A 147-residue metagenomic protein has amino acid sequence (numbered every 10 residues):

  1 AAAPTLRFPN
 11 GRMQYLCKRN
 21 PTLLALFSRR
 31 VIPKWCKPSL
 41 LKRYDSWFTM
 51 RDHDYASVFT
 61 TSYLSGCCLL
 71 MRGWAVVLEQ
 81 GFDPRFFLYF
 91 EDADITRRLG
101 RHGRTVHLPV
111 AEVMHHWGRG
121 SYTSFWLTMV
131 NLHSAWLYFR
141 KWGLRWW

Functional and structural regions predicted by a protein language model:
A1-R19: Conserved donor NDP-sugar-binding/catalytic core segment of glycosyltransferases
A2, A93-W147: Active-site-adjacent helix/loop segment of glycosyltransferases that harbors family-specific signature motifs
L16, F27-R30, L78-E79, R98 (+2 more regions): Residues that scaffold the ATP/ADP-binding catalytic core of kinase and kinase-like folds
C17-L23, T123-W126: Short, hinge-like loop/turn segments at secondary-structure boundaries
P21-T61: Short, flexible, basic/aromatic active-site loop/helix in glycosyltransferases
F48-F59, Y63-L78, W136-L144: N-terminal/domain-start segments enriched in small and hydrophobic, helix-friendly residues, covering either
F59-T61, C67-F87, A93-M114: Catalytic donor-sugar/metal-binding loop of nucleotide-sugar-dependent glycosyltransferases
